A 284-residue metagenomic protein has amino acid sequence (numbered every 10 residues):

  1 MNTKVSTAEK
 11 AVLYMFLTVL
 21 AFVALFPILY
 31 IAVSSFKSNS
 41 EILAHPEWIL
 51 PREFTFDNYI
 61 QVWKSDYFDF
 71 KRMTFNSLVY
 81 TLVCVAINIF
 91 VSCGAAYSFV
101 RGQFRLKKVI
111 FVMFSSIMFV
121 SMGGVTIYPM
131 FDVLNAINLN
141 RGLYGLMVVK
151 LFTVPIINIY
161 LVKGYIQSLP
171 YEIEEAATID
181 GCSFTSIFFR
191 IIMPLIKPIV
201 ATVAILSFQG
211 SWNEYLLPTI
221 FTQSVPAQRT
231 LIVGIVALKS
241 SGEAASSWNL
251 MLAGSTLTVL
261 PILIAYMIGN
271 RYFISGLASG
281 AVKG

Functional and structural regions predicted by a protein language model:
N2-G284: A structural signal for multi-pass alpha-helical bundles of membrane permease subunits that mediate small-molecule
